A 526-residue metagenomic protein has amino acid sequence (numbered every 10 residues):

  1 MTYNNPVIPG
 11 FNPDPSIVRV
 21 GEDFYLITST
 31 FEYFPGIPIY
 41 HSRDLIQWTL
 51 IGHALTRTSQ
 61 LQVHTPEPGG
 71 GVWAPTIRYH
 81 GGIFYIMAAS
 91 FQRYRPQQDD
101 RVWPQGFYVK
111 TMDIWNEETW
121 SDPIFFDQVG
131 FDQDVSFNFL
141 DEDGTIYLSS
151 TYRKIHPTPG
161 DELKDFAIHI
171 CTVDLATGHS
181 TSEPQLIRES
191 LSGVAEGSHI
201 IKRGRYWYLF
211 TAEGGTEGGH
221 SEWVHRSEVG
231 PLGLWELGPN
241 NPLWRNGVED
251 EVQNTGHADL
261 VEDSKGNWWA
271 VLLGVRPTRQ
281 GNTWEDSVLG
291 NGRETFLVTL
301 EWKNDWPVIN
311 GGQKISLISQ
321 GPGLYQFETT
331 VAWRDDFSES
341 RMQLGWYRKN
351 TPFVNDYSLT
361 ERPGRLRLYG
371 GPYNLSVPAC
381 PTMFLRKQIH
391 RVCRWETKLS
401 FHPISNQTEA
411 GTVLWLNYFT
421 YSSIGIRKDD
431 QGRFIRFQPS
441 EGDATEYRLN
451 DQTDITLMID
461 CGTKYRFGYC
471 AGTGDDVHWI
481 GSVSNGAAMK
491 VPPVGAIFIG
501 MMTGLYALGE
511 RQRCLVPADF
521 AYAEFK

Functional and structural regions predicted by a protein language model:
M1-K526: Carbohydrate-active catalytic/glycan-binding domains of CAZyme proteins, especially the secreted or lumenal ectodomains
